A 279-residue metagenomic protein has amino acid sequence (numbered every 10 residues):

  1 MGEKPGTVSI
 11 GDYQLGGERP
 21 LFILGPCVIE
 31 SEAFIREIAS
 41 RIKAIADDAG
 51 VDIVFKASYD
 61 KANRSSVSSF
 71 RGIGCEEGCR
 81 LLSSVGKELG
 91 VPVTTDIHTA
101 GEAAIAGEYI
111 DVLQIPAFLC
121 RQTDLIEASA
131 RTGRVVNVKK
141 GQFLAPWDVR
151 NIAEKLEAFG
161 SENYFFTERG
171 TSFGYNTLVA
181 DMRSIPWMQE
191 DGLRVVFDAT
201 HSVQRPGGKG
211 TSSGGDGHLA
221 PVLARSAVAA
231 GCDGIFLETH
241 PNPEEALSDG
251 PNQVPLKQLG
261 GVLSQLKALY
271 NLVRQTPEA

Functional and structural regions predicted by a protein language model:
M1-F22, R80, V273-A279: N-terminal amphipathic alpha-helix/helix-capping segment at the start of soluble metabolic enzymes
G17-L21, A49-I53, K87-V93, Y109-D111 (+4 more regions): Short, well-ordered coil/turn segments that N-cap beta-strands
I23-I35, V54-C75, H240-G250: Glycine-rich, proline-tolerant flexible connector loops at the mouths of alpha/beta enzymes
V28-K43, I73-R80, G214-V222: Glycine-rich anion/phosphate-binding loops
I42-A49, S68-T94, S129-V135, I185-V195 (+2 more regions): Alpha-helix-loop-beta-strand connector modules within alpha/beta enzyme cores
S68-E76, V112-L119, Y175-V179, V203-A229 (+2 more regions): Active-site-adjacent loop and "lid" segments of alpha/beta metabolic enzymes
I73-G74, E88-E102, D111-D124, V135-P146 (+1 more regions): Catalytic beta/alpha-barrel core
G133, N137-T239: Catalytic alpha/beta core domains of metabolic enzymes, predominantly
